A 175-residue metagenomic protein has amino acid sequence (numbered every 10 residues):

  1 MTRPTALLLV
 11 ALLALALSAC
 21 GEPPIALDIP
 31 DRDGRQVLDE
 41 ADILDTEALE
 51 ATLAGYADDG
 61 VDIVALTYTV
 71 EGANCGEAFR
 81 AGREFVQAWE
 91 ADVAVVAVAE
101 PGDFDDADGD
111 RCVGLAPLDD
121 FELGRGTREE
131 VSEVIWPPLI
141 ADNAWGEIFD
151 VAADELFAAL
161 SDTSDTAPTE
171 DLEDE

Functional and structural regions predicted by a protein language model:
T2-L9, L13-V93, P101-E175: A structural boundary signal for the start of the first folded domain, especially the loop/turn and N-capping region
